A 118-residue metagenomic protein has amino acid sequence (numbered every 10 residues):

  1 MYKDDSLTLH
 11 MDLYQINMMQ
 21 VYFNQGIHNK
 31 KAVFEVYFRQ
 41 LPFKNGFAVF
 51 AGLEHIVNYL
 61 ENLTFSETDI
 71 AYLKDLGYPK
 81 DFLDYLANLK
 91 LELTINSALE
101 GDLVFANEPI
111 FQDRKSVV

Functional and structural regions predicted by a protein language model:
M1-V118: Ordered alpha/beta subdomains of enzyme catalytic regions
